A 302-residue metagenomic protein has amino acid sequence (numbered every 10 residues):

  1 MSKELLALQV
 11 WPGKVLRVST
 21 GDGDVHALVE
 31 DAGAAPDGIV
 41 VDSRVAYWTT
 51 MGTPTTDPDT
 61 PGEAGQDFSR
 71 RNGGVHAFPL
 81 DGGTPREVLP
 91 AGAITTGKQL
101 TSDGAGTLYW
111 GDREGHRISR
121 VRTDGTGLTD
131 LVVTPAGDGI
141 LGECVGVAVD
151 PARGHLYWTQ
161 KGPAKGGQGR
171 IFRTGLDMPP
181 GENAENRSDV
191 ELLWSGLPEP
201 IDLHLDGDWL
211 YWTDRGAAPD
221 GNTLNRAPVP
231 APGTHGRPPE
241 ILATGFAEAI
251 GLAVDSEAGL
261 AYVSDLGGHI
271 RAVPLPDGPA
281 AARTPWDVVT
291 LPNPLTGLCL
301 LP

Functional and structural regions predicted by a protein language model:
M1-A27: An edge-strand/N-cap motif at the start of beta-rich repeat modules
M1-L5, A32-R44, A91-T107, G137-H155 (+5 more regions): Beta-rich, blade/repeat-based domains predominating in secreted/periplasmic proteins but also intracellular
L5-W11, Y47-P58, Q66-S69, W110-E114 (+3 more regions): Conserved beta-strand positions in repeat-built beta-propeller and related beta-rich domains
P12-R17, T56-H76, H116-S119, K165-T174 (+2 more regions): Structural motif
K14-D24, D37, V41-Y47, G74-H76 (+5 more regions): Flexible "stalk/tail and boundary" regions
S19-G23, F78-T84, R122-T126, G175-P180 (+2 more regions): Short loop/turn segments that connect beta-strands within beta-propeller blades
D24-E30, T84-P90, G127-D138, S188-W194 (+2 more regions): A short beta-strand motif characteristic of beta-propeller blades
S264-P302: Blade-level signature of beta-propeller repeat domains, shared across WD40, Kelch, NHL, RCC1 and BNR/Asp-box propellers
